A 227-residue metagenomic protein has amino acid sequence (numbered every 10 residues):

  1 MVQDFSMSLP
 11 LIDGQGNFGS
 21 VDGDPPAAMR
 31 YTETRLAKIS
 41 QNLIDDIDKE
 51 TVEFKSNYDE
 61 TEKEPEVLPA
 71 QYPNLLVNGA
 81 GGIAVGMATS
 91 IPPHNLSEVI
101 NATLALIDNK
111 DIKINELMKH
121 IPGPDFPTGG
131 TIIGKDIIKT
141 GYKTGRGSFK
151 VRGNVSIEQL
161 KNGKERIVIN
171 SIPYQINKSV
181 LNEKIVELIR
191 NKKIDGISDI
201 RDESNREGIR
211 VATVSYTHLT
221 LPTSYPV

Functional and structural regions predicted by a protein language model:
M1-S148, R210-V214: Catalytic phosphate-handling regions of large nucleic-acid enzymes and associated NTPases
D46-K49, K63-E66, V77-G81, K143-F149 (+5 more regions): Short flexible coil/turn linkers enriched for glycine and charged/polar residues that connect secondary-structure
P93, V180-E183: Phosphate-binding glycine-rich loops of NTP-binding sites
I100, R166-I169: Residue-level signal for cytosolic alpha-helical hairpin/rod architecture
L106, N182-I197, V227: Short, structured "edge-of-domain" segments at secondary-structure transitions
G153-V155, N170, V211-T213: Preference for bulky hydrophobic residues occupying beta-strand positions in well-ordered beta-sheet regions
T217-T223: Conserved small/polar residues in nucleotide/adenosyl-binding loops
